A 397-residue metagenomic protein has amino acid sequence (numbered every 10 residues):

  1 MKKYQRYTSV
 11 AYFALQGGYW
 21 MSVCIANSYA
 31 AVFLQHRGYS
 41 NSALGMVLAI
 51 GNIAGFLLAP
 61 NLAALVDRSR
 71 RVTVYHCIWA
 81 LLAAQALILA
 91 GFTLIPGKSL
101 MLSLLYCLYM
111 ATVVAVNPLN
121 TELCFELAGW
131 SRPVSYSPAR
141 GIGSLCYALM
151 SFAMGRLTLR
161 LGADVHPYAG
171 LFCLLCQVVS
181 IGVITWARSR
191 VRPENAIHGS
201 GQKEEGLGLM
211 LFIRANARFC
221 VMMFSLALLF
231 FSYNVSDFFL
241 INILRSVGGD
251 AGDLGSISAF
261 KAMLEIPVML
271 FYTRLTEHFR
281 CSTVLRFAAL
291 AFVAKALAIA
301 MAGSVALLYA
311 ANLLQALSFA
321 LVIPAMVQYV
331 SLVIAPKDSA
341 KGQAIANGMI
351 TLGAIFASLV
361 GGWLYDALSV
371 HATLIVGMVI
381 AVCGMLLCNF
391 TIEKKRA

Functional and structural regions predicted by a protein language model:
M1-R6, A187-M223: Juxtamembrane intracellular "pre-TM" segments in multi-pass secondary transporters
K2-N52, R218-L226, F230-G255: Helix-loop boundary and gating motifs at the non-cytosolic
G17, S99-N117, A227, L307-L321: Hydrophobic core of transmembrane alpha-helices in multi-pass small-molecule transporters, especially MFS/SLC-type
N41-S42, W130-I142, A251-G252, I334-A346: Loop-to-transmembrane helix entry/capping segments in MFS-fold secondary transporters and related SLC/MFSD carriers
L57-R71, T158-L159, V268-R280, Y365-D366: Helix-to-loop junctions at the C-terminal end of transmembrane segments in multipass secondary transporters
Y75-A90, T283-A298: Structural signature of the two symmetry-related core transmembrane helices
V114-G129, L321-I334: Intracellular juxtamembrane helix-capping segments at the cytosolic ends of symmetry-related transmembrane helices
A340-A367: A late C-terminal transmembrane helix in Major Facilitator Superfamily
